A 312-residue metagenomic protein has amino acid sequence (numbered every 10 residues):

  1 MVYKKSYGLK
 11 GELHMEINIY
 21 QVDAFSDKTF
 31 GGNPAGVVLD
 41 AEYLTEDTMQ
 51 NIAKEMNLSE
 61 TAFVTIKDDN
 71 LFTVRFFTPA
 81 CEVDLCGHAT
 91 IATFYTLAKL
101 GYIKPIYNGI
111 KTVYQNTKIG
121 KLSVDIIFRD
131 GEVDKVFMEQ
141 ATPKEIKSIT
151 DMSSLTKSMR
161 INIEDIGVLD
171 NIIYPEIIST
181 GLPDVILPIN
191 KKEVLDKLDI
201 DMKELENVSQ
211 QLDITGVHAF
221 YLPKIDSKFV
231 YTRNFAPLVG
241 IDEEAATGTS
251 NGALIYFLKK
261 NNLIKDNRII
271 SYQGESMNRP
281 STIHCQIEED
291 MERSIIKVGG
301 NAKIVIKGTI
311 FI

Functional and structural regions predicted by a protein language model:
V2-H14: Short, Lys/Arg-enriched N-terminal segments with co-localized hydrophobic residues within the first ~10-30 amino acids
G11-L85, I91-I312: Active-site proximal loop and beta-alpha junction motif in alpha/beta enzyme cores
